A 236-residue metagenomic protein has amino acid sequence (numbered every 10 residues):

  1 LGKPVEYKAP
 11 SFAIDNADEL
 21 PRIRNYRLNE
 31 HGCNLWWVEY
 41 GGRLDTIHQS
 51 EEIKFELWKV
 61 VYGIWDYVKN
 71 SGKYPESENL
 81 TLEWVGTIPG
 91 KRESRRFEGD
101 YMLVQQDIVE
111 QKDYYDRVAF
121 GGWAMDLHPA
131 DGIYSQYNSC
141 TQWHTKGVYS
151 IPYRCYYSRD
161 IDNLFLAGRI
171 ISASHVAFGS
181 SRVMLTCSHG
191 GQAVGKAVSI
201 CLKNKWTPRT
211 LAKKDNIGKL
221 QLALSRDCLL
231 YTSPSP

Functional and structural regions predicted by a protein language model:
L1-S233: Flavin (FAD/FMN)-binding glycine-rich loop and adjacent Rossmann-like elements that form
